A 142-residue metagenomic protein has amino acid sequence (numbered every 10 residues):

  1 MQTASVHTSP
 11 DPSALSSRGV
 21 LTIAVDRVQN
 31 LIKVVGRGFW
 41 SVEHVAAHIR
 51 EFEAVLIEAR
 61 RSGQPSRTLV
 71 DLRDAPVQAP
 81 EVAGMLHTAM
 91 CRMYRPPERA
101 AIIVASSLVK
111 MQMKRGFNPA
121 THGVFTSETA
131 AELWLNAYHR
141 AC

Functional and structural regions predicted by a protein language model:
Q2-C142: Amphipathic, Lys/Arg-enriched alpha-helical "gate/interface" segment within cytosolic domains that mediates
